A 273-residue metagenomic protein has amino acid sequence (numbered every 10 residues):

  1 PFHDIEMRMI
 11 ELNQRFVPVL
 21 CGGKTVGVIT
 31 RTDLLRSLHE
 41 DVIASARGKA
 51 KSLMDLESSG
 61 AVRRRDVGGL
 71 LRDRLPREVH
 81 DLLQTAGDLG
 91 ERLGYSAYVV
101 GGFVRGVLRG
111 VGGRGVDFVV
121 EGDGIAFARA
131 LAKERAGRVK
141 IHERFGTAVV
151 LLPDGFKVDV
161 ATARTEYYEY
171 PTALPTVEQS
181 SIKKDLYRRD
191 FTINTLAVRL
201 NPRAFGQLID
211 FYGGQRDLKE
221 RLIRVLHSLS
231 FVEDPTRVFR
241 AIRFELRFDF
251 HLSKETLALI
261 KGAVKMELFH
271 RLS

Functional and structural regions predicted by a protein language model:
P1-S273: Catalytic cores of the polymerase beta-like nucleotidyltransferase superfamily and closely associated nucleotide
